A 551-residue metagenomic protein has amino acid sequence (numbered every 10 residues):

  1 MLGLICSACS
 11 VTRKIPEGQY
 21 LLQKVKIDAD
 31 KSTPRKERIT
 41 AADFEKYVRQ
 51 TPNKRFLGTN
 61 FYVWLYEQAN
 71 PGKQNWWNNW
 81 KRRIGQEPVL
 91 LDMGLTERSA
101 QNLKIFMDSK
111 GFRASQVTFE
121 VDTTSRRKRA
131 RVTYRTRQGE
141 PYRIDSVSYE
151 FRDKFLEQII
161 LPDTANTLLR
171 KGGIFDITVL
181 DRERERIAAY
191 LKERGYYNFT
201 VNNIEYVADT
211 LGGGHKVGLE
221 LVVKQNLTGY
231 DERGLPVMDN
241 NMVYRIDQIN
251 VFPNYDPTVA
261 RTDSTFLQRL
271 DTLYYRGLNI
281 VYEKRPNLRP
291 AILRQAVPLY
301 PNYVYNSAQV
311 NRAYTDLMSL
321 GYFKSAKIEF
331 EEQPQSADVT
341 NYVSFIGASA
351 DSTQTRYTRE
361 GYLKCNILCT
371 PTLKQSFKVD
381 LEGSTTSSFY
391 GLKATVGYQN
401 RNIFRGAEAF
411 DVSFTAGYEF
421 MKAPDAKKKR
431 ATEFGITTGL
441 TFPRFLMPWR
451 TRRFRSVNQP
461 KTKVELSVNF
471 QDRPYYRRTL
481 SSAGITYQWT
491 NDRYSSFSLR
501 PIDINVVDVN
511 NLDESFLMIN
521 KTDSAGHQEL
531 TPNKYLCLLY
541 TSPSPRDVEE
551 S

Functional and structural regions predicted by a protein language model:
M1-S7: Sec-dependent bacterial lipoprotein signal peptides
S7-S319, K324, I328, D338 (+1 more regions): Interaction-mediating elements
L21-Q23, R113, K128-A130, H215-L219 (+8 more regions): Residues at beta-strand starts and edge strands
F112-V117, Y197-V201, Y390-A394, I436 (+1 more regions): Amphipathic hydrophobic-ligand
R135-G139, V222-N226, L368-T370, Q399-R401 (+3 more regions): Solvent-exposed residues in well-ordered beta-strands and their adjoining turns, especially edge/terminal strands
I159-L161, E329-E331, L368, D380-E382 (+4 more regions): Transmembrane beta-strands of outer-membrane beta-barrel proteins
E193, R359, S376, K427-R546 (+1 more regions): Transmembrane beta-strand segments of outer-membrane beta-barrel domains in Gram-negative and organellar OMPs
V237-N240, R245-R455, P532-C537: Outer-membrane beta-barrel initiation region
